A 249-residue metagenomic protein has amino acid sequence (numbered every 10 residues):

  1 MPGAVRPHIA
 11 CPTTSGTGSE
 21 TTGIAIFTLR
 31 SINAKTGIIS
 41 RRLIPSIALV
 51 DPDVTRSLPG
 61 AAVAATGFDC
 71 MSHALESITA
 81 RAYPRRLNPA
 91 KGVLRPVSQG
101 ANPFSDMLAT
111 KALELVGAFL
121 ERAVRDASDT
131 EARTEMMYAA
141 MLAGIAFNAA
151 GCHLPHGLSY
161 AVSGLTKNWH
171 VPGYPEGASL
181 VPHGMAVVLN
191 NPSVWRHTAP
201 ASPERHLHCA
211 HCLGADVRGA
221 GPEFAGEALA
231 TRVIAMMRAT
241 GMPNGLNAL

Functional and structural regions predicted by a protein language model:
M1-V97, R205-C212: A glycine/threonine-rich phosphate-anchoring loop and its flanking beta-alpha core in nucleotide/phosphate-binding
G16, M141-Y174, S179-V181: Glycine-rich phosphate/pyrophosphate-binding beta-alpha loops
K35, A61-F68, N102-T110, T130-R133 (+5 more regions): Amphipathic, non-membrane alpha-helical segments in soluble helical-bundle scaffolds
F68, S72-L75, A109-G117, A199-H206 (+1 more regions): Hydrophobic faces of stable alpha-helices that mediate helix-helix packing
M71-L75, R133-G144, N191, V233 (+1 more regions): Short alpha-helical scaffolding segments that buttress acidic/His motifs in well-ordered protein cores
T79, Y83, K91-H153, G157: A conserved active-site cap/scaffold subdomain adjacent to cofactor or substrate pockets
G164-L249: Gly/Pro-rich interdomain helix-loop hinge
